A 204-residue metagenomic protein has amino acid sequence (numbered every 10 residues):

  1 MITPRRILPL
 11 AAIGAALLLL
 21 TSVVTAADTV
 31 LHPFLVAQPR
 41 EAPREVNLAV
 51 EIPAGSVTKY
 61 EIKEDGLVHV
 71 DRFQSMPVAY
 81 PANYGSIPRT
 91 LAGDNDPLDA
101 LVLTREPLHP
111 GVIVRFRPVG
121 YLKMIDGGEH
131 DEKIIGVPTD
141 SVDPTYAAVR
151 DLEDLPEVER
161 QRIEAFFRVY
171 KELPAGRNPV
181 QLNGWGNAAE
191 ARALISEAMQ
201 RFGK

Functional and structural regions predicted by a protein language model:
M1-I2, A188: General helical secondary-structure elements
I2-I13: Bacterial N-terminal signal peptides that target proteins for export
R5-R6, V24-T29: An N-terminal domain-start capping segment
A11-S22: Bacterial N-terminal signal peptides
A27-K204: Hydrophobic N-terminal alpha-helices or hydrophobic patches in metabolic proteins across all domains of life
